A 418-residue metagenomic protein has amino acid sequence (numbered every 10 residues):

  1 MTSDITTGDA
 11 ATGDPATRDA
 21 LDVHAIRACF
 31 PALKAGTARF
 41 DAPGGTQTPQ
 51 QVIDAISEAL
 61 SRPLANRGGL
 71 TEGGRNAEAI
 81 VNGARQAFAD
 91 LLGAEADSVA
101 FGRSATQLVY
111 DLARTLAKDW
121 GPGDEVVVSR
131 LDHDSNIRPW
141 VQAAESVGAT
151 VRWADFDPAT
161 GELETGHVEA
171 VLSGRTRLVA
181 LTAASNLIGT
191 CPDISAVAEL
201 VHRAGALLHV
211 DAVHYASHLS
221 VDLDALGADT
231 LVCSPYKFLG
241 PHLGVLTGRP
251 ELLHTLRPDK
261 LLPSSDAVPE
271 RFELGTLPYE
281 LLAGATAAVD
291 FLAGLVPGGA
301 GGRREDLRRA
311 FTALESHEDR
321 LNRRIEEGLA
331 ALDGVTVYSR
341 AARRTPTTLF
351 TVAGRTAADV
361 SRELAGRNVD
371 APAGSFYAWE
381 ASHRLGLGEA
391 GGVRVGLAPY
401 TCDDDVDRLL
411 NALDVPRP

Functional and structural regions predicted by a protein language model:
M1-P418: Pyridoxal 5′-phosphate
